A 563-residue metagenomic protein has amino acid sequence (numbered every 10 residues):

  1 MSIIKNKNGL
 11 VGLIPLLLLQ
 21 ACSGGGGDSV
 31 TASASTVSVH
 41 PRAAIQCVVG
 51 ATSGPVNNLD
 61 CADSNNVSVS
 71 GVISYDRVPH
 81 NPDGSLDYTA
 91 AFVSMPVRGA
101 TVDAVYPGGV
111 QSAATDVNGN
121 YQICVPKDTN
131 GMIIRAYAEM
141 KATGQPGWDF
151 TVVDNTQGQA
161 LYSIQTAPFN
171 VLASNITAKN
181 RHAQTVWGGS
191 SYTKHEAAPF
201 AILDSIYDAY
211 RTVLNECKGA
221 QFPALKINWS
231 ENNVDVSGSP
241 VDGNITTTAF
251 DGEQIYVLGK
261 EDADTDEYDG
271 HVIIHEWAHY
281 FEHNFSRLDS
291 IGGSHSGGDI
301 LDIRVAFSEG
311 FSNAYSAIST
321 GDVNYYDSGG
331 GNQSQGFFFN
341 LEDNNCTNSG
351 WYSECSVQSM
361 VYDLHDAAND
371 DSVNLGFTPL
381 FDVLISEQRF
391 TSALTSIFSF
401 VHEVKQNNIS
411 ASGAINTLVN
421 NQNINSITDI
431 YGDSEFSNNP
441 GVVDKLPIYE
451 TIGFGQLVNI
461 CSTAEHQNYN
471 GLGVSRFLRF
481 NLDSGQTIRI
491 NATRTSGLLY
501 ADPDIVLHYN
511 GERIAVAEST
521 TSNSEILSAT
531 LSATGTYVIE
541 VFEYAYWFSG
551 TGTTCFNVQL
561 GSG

Functional and structural regions predicted by a protein language model:
L16-S68: Bacterial Sec-dependent N-terminal signal peptides
R77-P107, T129, N374, Y500-V506: Short, ordered, surface-exposed loop/turn motifs in non-cytosolic proteins
A104-N120, A517: Short, acidic Ser/Thr/Gly-rich low-complexity loop/linker segments typical of extracellular and cell-surface proteins
A198-E253, V257: Auxiliary, metal-adjacent structural segments of Zn-dependent hydrolase domains
V257-I273: Short pre-active-site segment immediately N-terminal to the catalytic Zn-binding motif
H271-R287, E309-N313, A317: Active-site recognition of the HExxH zinc-binding catalytic motif
D289-D483, T487, N491, L498: Replace "(M1/M4/M9/M12/WLM)" with "(e.g., M1/M4/M8/M9/M12/M26/WLM)" and add "not limited to" to clarify scope
D444-I452, Q456, R476-R479, V506-A515 (+1 more regions): C-terminal edge strands of extracellular/lumenal beta-sandwich accessory domains
